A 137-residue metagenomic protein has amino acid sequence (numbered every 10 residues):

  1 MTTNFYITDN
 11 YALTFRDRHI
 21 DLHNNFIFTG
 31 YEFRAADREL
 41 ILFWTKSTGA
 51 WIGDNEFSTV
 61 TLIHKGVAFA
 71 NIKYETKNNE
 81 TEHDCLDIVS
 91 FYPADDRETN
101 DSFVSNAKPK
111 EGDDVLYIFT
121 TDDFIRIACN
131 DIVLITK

Functional and structural regions predicted by a protein language model:
M1-K137: Surface-exposed, interaction-prone regions used to assemble/regulate multi-protein complexes
